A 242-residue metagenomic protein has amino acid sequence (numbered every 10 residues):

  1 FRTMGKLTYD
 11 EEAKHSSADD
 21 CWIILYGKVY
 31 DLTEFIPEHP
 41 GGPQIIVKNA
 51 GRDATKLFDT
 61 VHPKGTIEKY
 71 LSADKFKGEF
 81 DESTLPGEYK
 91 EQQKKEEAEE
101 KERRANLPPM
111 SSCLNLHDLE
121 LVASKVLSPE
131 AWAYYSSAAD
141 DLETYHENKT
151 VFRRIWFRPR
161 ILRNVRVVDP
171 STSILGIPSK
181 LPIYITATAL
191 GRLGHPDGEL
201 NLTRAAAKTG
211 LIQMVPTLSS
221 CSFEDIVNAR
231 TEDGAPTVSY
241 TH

Functional and structural regions predicted by a protein language model:
R2-D118, V126: B-type heme-binding environments
Q92-G176: An N-cap/entry alpha-helix motif that binds or orients negatively charged groups
S128, I185, A206: Conserved, mostly hydrophobic/aromatic
H195-P196, T217-T231: Active-site-adjacent beta->alpha loops and helix N-cap segments on the catalytic face of soluble alpha/beta enzymes
L200-R204, E224: Alpha-helical segments flanking ligand/cofactor-binding loops in enzyme cores
T241-H242: Conserved small/polar residues in nucleotide/adenosyl-binding loops
